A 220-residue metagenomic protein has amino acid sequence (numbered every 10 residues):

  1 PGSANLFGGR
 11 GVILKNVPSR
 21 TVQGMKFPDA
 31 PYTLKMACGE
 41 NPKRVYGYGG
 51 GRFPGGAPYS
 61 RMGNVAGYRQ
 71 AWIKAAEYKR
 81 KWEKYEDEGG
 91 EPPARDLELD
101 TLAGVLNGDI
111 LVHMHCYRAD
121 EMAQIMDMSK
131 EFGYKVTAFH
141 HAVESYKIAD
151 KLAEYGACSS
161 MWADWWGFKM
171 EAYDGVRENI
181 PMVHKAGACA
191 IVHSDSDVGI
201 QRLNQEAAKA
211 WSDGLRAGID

Functional and structural regions predicted by a protein language model:
P1-A138: Polyanionic/metal-chelating signatures
G2, K84, T137-H141, E171 (+2 more regions): Surface-exposed patches in mature extracellular/periplasmic domains of secreted proteins
S19, H141-V143, A163-F168: Short, acidic/turn-prone active-site loops that include or flank metal/cofactor- and phosphate-binding residues
E91, M114-Y117, H140-H141, A172 (+1 more regions): Glycine- and other small-residue-rich loops at beta-strand/loop junctions that grip anionic moieties
L111, D150-A153, A157-D220: His/Asp/Glu-enriched, well-ordered alpha-helical/loop segment that forms or immediately abuts the divalent-metal
A119-E121, A142-K147: Short acidic loop-to-helix transition motifs that present clustered carboxylates
M122-S129, I148-A153, A207: Distinct, well-ordered alpha-helical segments
Y134-H141, C158-A163: Short hydrophobic/aromatic-enriched beta-strand-loop microsegments
